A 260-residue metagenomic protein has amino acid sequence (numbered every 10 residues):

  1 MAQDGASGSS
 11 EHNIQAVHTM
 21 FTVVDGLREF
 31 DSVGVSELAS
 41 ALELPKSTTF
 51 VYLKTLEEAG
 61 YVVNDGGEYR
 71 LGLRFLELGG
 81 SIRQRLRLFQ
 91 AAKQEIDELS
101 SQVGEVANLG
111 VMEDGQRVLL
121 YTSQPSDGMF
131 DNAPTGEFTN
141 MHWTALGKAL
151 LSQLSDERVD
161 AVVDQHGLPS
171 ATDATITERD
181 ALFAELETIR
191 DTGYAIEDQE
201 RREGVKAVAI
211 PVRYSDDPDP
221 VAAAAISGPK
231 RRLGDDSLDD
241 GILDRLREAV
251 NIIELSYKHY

Functional and structural regions predicted by a protein language model:
A2-F89, N251, L255, H259: N-terminal helix-turn-helix
I14-V17, G72, R85, F89 (+5 more regions): Short, structured helix-loop boundary elements
Y69, R117-V118: Hydrophobic residues embedded in beta-strands of well-ordered beta-sheets
R74-E105, L120-T122, G128-N132: Conserved segment of winged-helix/HTH DNA-binding domains
R87-S101, K148-Q153, F183, D244: Amphipathic alpha-helical segments that line or abut small-molecule/effector binding pockets and mediate allosteric
L109-D114, T122-S123: Short hydrophobic alpha-helical segments used for membrane anchoring or interfacial signaling
D131-R201: Short, solvent-exposed recognition segments
R179-I252: Extended hydrophobic
